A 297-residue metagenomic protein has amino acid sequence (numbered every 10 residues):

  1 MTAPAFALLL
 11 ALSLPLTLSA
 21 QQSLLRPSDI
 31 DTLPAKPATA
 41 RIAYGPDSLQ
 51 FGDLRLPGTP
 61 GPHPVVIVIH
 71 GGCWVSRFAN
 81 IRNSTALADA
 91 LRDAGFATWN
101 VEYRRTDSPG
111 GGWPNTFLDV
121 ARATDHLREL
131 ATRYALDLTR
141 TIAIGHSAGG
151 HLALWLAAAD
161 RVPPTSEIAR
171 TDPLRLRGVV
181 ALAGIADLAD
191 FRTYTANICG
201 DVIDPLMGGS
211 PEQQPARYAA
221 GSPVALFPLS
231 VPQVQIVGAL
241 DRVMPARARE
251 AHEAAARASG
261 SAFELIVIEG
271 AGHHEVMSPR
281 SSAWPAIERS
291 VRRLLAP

Functional and structural regions predicted by a protein language model:
Q21-P60: N-terminal cap/lid segment of alpha/beta-hydrolase-fold proteins
R26-P37, D47, D190-A225: Mobile cap/lid helix-loop segments that gate and shape the active-site cleft of serine hydrolases
G58-P62, V66-A90: Short, surface-exposed "cap/lid" segments of acyl-processing enzymes
F78-N83, L87, N100-L138: Catalytic nucleophile-loop/oxyanion-hole region of alpha/beta-hydrolase and closely related hydrolase-like folds
D125-T193: Primarily recognizes the serine-hydrolase "nucleophile elbow" in alpha/beta-hydrolase and SGNH/GDSL folds
Q235-V237, D241: Short beta-strand/loop motif that positions the catalytic acidic residue of the alpha/beta-hydrolase fold
R242-E250: Conserved alpha/beta-hydrolase "acid-adjacent" motif
A271-S281: Catalytic histidine-centered segment of alpha/beta-hydrolase-like enzymes
